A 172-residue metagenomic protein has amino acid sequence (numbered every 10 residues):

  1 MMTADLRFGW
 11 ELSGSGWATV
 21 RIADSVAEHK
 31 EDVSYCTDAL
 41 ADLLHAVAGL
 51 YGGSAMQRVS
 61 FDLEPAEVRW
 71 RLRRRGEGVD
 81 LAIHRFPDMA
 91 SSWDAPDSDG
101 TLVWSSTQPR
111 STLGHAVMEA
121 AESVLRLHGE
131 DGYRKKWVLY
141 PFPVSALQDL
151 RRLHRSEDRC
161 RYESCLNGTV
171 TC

Functional and structural regions predicted by a protein language model:
M1-T3, S145: N-terminal functional modules and adjacent low-complexity/disordered segments of proteins
T3-S34, S54-A55, F61, P65-D80 (+5 more regions): N-terminal intrinsically disordered, cationic/polar leader segments that include organellar targeting peptides
A39-R58, R110-V124: DNA replication sliding-clamp ring fold and its partner-interaction surfaces
R73-C172: Long protein-protein interaction modules used by eukaryotic assembly/scaffold proteins
